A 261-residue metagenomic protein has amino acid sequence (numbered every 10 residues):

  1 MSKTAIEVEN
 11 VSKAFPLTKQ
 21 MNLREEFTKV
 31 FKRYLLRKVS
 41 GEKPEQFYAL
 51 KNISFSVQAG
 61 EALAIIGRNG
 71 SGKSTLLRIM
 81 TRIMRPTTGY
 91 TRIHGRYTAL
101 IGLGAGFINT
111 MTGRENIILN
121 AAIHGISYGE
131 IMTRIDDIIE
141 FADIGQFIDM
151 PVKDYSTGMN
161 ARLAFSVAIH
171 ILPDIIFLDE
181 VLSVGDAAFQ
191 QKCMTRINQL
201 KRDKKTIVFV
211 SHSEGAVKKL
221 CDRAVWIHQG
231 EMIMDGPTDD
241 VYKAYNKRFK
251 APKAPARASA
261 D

Functional and structural regions predicted by a protein language model:
S2-A49, T238-A260: Pre-NBD coupling/linker segments of ABC/ABC-like ATPases
F27-L36, I118, E130-F147: Conserved ABC ATPase "signature" region
I66-R68: The feature captures the beta-strand-to-loop junction immediately N-terminal to the Walker
S211-H212: H-loop/switch region of ABC-family ATPase nucleotide-binding domains
K219-W226: Conserved catalytic segment of ABC-fold P-loop ATPases
Q229-G230, Y245: Conserved ABC ATPase "signature" C-loop
